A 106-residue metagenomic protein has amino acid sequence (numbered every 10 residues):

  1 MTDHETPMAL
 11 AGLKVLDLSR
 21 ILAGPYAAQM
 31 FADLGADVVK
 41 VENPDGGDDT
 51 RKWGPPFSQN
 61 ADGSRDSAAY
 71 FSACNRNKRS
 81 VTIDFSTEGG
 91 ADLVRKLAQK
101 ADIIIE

Functional and structural regions predicted by a protein language model:
M1-E106: N-terminal helix-loop segment corresponding to the beta1-alpha1 unit of nucleotide/adenylate-binding folds
